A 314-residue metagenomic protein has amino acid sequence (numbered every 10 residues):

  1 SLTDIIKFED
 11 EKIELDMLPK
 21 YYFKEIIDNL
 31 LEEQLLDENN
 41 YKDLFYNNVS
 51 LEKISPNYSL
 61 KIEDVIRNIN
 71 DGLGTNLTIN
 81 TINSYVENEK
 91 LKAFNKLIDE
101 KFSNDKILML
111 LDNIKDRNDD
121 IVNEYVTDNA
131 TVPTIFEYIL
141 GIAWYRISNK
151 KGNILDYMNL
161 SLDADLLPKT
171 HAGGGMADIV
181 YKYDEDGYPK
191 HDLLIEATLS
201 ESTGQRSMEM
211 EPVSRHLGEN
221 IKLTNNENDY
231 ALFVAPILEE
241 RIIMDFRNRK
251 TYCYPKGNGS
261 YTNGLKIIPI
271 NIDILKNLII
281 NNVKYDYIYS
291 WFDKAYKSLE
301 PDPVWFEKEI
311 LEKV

Functional and structural regions predicted by a protein language model:
S1-G72, N76-N88: Accessory beta->alpha helical hairpin/"wing" motif in late/C-terminal subdomains of nucleic-acid enzymes
I66-N68, G74, N80, E87-V314: Catalytic core segments in nucleotide and nucleic-acid processing enzymes
